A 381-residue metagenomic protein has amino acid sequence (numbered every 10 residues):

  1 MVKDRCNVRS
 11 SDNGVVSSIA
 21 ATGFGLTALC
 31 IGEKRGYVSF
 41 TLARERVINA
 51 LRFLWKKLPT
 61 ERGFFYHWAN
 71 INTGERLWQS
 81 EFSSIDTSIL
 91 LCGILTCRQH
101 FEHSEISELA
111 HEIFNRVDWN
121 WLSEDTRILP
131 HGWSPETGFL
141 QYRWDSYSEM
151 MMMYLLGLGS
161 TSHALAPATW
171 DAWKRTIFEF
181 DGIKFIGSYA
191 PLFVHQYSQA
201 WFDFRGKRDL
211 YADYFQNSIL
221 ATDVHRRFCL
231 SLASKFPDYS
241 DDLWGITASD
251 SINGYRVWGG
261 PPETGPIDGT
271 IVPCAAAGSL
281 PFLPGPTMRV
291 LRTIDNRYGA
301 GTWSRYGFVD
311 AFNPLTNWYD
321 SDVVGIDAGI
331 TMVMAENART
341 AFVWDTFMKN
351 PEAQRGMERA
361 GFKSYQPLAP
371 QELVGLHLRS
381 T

Functional and structural regions predicted by a protein language model:
M1-T381: Ser/Thr/Asn(+Pro)-rich, low-complexity disordered segments
